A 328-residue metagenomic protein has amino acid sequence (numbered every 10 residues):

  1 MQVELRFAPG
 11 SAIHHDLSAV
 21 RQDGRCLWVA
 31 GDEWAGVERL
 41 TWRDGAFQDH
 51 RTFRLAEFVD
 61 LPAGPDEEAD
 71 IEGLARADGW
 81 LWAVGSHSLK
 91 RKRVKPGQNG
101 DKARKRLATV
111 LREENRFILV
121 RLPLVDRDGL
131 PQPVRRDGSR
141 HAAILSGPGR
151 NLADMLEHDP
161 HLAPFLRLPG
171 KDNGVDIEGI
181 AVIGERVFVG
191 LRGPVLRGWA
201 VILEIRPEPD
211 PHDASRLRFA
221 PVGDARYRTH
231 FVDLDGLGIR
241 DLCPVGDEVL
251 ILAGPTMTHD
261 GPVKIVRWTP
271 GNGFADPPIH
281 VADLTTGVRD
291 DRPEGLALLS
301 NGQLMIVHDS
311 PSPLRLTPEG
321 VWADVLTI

Functional and structural regions predicted by a protein language model:
M1-I328: Sequence/structural signature of beta-propeller domains
